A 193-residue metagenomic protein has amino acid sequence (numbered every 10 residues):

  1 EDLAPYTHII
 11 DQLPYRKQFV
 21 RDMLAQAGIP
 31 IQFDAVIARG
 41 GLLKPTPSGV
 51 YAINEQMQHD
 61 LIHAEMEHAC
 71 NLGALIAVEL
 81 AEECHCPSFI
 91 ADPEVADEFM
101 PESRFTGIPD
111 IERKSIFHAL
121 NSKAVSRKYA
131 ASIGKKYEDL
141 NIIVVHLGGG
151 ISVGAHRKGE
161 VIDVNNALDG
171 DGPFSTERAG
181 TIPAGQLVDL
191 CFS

Functional and structural regions predicted by a protein language model:
E1, C84, H156-E160: Short acidic-glycine loop/turn motifs at beta-strand connectors
E1, G41-K44, H146-S152: Gly/Ser/Thr-rich loops at beta-strand to alpha-helix junctions that form or flank small-molecule/cofactor-binding
E1-I31, L61: N-terminal phosphate-binding loop and adjacent alpha-helix
L3-P5, E98-E102, S152-G154: Short, solvent-exposed polar/charged micro-motifs at secondary-structure junctions
R16, V20, Q32, A38-L42 (+6 more regions): Generic hydrophobic, aliphatic-rich segments that mediate packing or membrane embedding
L24-A69, P87, V95-G107: Short beta-strand-loop/turn "lid" adjacent to the catalytic site in phosphate-handling enzymes
I37, I143-V145: Extended hydrophobic secondary-structure segments that form protein cores and membrane-embedded regions
N71-E79, I90, D97, F105-N141 (+3 more regions): Glycine-rich phosphate-binding loop plus the immediately following alpha-helix
